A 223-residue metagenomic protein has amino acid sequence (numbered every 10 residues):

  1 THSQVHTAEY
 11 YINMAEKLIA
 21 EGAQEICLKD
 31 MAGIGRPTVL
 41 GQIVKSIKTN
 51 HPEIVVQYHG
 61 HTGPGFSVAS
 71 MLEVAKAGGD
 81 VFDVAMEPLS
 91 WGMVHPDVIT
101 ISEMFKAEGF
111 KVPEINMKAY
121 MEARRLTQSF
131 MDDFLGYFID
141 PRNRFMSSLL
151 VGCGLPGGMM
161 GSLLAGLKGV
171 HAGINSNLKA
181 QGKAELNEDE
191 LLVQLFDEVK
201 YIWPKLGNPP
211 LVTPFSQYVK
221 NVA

Functional and structural regions predicted by a protein language model:
T1-A223: Catalytic cores and adjacent flexible loops of soluble metabolic enzymes that perform enolate/carbanion chemistry on
